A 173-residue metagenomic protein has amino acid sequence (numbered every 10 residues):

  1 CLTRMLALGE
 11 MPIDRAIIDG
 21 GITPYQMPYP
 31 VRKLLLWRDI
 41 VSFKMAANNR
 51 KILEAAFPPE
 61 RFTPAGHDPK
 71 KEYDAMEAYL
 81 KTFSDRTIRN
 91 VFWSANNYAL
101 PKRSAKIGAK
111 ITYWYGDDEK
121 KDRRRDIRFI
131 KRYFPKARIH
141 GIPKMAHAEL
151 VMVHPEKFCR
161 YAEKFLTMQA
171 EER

Functional and structural regions predicted by a protein language model:
L2-L6: Short helix immediately C-terminal to the catalytic nucleophile in hydrolase catalytic domains
A7-M45: Flexible "cap/lid" loop of the alpha/beta hydrolase fold
M27-Y29, N48-A105: Conserved alpha/beta-hydrolase catalytic His-Asp/Glu region
R103-G108, R132-F134: Short, conserved loop/helix-junction motifs that constitute active-site signature segments in enzyme catalytic cores
I107, Y113-Y115: Short beta-strand/loop motif that positions the catalytic acidic residue of the alpha/beta-hydrolase fold
K120-D126: Conserved alpha/beta-hydrolase "acid-adjacent" motif
I142-C159: Catalytic histidine-centered segment of alpha/beta-hydrolase-like enzymes
R160-E172: C-terminal alpha-helix
